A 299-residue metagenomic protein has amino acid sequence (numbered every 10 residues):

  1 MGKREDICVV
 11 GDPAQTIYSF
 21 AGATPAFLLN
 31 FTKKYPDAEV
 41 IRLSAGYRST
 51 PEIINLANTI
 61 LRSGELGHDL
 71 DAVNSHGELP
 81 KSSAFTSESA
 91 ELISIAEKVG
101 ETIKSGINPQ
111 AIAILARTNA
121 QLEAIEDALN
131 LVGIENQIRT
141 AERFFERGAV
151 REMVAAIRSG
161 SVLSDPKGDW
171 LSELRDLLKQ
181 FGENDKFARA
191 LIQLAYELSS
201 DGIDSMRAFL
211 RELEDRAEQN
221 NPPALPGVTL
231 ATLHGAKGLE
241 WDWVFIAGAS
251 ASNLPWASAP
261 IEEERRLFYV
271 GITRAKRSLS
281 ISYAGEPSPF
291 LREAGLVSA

Functional and structural regions predicted by a protein language model:
M1-F27, A45, S49: Conserved helicase NTPase motor core
K3-D6, D12-A14, Y35-V40, H76-P80 (+4 more regions): Short glycine-/polar-rich loops that comprise or flank the Walker A/P-loop and associated switch/sensor motifs
G11, A116, A247: Active-site flanking residues adjacent to catalytic metal/cofactor-binding acidic residues
T24-F27, S49, E91, Q121 (+2 more regions): Short phosphate-engaging motifs
A26-K34, L56: ASCE P-loop NTPase helicase motor core
P36-E39, S44-I134, G160: Helicase P-loop NTPase motor core
A116-N119, T140-R147: Conserved helicase motor
E126-A128, R147-A299: Conserved helicase C-terminal RecA-like lobe
